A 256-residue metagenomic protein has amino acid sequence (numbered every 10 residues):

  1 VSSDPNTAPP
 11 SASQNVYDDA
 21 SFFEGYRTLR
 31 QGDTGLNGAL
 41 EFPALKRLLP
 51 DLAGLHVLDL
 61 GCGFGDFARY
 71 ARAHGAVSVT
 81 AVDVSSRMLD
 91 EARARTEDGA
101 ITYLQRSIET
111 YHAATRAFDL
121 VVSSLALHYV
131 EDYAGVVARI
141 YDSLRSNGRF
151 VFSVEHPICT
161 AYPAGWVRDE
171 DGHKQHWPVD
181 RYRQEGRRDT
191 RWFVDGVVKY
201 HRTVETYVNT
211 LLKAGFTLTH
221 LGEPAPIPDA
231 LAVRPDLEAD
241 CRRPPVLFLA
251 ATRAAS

Functional and structural regions predicted by a protein language model:
S2-L52, D66, Y70, M88-E91: Conserved class I S-adenosyl-L-methionine
L58-L60, F64-Y111: Class I SAM-dependent methyltransferase SAM/SAH-binding core
H112-V121: A short acidic, Gly/Pro-enriched loop at the edge of an enzyme's catalytic core that lines a small-molecule cofactor
L120-Y133: A short SAM/SAH-binding and catalytic strip from SAM-dependent methyltransferases
A134-R149: A short glycine-rich, Lys/Arg-flanked "PGG" loop and its adjoining helix->strand segment in the class I
R149-G186: Conserved class I S-adenosyl-L-methionine
K199-L221: Short alpha-helix
A214-F216, R234-S256: Core SAM-dependent methyltransferase catalytic element
